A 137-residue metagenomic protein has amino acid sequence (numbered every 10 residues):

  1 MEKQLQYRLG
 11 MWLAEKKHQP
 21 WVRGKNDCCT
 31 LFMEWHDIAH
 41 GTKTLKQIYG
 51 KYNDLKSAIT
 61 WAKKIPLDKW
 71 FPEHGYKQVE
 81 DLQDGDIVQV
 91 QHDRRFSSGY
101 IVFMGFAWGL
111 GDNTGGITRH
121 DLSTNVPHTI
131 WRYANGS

Functional and structural regions predicted by a protein language model:
M1-W61: N-terminal capping segments
I48-K51, G99, P127-R132: Intrinsically disordered, low-complexity N-terminal regions enriched in serine/proline/glycine with scattered basic
D54-R119: ...with weaker cross-activation on analogous glycine-rich loops/strands in unrelated enzymes
T118-S137: Glycine- and charge-enriched low-complexity intrinsically disordered segments
